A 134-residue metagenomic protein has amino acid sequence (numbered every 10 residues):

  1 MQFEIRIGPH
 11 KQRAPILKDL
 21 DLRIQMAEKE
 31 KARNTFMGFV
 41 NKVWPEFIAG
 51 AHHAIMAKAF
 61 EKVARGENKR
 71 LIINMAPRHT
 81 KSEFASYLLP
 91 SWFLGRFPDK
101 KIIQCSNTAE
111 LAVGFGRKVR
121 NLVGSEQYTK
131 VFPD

Functional and structural regions predicted by a protein language model:
Q2-D134: Phosphate/NTP-binding elements of NTP-utilizing enzymes
